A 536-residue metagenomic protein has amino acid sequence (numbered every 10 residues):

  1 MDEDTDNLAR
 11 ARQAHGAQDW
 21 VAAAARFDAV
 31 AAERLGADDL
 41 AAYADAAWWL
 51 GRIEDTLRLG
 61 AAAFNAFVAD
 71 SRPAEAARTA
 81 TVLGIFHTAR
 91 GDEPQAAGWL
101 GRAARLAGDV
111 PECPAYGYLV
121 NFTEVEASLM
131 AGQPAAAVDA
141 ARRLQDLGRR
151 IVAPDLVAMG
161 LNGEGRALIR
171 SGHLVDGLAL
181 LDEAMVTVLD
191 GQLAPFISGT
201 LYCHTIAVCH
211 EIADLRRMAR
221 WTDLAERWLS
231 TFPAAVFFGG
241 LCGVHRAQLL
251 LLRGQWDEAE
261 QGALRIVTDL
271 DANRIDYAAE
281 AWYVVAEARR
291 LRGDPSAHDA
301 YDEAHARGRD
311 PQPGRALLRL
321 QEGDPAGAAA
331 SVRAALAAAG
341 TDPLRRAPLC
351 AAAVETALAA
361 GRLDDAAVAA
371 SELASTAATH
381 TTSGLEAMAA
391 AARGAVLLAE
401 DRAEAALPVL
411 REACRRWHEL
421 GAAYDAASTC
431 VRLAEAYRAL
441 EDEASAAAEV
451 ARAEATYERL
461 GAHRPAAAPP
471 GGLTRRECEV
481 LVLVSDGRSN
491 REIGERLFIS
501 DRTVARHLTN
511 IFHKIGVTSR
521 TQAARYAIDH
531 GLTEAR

Functional and structural regions predicted by a protein language model:
D2-L83, W99, A107, M388-A390 (+6 more regions): Repeat-based scaffolding regions
R10-G16, A41-I53, E75-E93, A115-Q133 (+8 more regions): Tandem amphipathic alpha-helical repeat scaffolds
A24-A32, A61-R72, I85, G101-P111 (+11 more regions): Amphipathic alpha-helical segments of tetratricopeptide repeats
R34-A37, A41, D70, A74 (+11 more regions): Residue signature of alpha-solenoid helical repeat architecture, marking inter-repeat boundaries and helix-start
A141, Q145-A263, V267-D269: Internal metal/ion-chelating core segments
D324-A326, E355-D364, S371, A392-P469 (+1 more regions): N-terminal regulatory/sensing modules of transcriptional regulators
A399, P408, A451, A467-T518 (+1 more regions): Helix-turn-helix DNA-binding segment
